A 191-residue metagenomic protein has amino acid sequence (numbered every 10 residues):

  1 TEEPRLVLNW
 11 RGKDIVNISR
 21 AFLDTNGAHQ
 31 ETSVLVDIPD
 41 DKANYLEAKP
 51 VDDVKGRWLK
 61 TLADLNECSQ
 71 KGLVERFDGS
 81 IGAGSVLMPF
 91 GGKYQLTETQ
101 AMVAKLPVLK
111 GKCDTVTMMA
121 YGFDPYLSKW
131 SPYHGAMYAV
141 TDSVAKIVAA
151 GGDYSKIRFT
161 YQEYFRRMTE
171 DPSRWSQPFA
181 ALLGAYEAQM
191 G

Functional and structural regions predicted by a protein language model:
T1-G191: Glycine/proline-enriched, intrinsically flexible loops and inter-domain linkers
